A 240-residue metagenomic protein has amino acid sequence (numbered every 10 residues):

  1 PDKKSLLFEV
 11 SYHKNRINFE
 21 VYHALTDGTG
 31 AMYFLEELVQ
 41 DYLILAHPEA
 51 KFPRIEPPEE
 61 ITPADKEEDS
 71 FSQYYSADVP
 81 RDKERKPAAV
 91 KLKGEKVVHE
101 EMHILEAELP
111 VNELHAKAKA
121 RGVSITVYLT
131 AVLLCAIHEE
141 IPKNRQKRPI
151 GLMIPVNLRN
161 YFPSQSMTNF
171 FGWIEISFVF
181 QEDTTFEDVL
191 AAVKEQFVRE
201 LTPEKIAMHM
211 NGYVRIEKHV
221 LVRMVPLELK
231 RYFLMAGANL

Functional and structural regions predicted by a protein language model:
P1-F8, H138-L240: Acyl-thioester-dependent acyl-group transfer interface
K4-I17, L92-R159: Gly/Ser/Thr-rich phosphate-binding loops and adjoining beta-strand/alpha-helix segments that form adenosine-phosphate
L7-F8, R16, L25, T29-Y33 (+1 more regions): Non-catalytic, low-complexity flexible loops and terminal extensions
K14-A24, E175-S177: Short acidic, glycine/Ser/Thr-rich loop/turn "cap" segments at secondary-structure junctions
A24-L25, K119, V123, V179: Short, charged/polar micro-motifs that form catalytic or ligand-binding hotspots
D27-L35, T126, F186, L190: Short, charged, low-complexity patches
L38-E49, A136-I141, F197, L201: A generic secondary-structure signal for well-formed alpha-helical elements
